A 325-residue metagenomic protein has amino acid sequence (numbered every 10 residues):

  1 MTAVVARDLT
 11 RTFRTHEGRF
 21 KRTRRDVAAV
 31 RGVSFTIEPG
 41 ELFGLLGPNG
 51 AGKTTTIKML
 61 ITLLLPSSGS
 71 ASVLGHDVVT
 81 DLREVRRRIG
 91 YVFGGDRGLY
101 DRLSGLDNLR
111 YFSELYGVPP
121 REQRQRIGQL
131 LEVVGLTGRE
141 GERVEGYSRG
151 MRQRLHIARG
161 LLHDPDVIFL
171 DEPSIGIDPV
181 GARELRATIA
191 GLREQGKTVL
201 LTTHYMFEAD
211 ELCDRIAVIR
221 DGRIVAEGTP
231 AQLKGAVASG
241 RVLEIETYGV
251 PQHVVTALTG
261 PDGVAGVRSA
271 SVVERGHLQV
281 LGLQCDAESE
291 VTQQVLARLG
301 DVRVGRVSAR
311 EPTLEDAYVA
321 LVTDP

Functional and structural regions predicted by a protein language model:
R110, E114, R121-R139: Conserved ABC ATPase "signature" region
I157: Hydrophobic anchor residue at the start of the ABC signature
D164: Conserved catalytic motifs of ABC-family nucleotide-binding domains
I168-E172: Catalytic Walker B motif of ABC-type/P-loop ATPase nucleotide-binding domains
R186-Q284: ABC transporter nucleotide-binding domain
